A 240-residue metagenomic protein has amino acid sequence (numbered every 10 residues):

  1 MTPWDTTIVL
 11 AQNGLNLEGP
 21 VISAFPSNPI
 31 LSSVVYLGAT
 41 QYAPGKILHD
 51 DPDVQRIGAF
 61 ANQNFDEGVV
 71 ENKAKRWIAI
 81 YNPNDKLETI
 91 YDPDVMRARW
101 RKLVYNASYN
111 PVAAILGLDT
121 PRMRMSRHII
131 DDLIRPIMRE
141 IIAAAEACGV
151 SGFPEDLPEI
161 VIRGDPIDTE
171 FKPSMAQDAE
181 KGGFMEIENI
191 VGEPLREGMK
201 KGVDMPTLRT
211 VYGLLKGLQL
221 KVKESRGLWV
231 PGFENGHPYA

Functional and structural regions predicted by a protein language model:
M1, A24, N84, A147-C148 (+1 more regions): Alpha-helical structural context
M1-L48: Rossmann-like NAD(P)(H) cofactor-binding subdomain of soluble oxidoreductases
Q12, V34, D51, A61 (+1 more regions): Residues at the C-termini of beta-strands that transition into short coil/loop
G45-K75: Short beta-strand and adjoining strand-loop segment in the mid-core of the Rossmann-like NAD(P)-dependent dehydrogenase
G68-A114, I160: FAD/FMN-dependent oxidoreductases across multiple families
L87-E88, D119, S151, D204: Short coil/loop linkers at secondary-structure junctions
M96-M123, I129-I142, T169-E170: Active-site-proximal catalytic alpha-helix in oxidoreductases
R124, D131-A240: NAD(P)-dependent Rossmann-like dehydrogenase/reductase catalytic/cofactor-binding core
